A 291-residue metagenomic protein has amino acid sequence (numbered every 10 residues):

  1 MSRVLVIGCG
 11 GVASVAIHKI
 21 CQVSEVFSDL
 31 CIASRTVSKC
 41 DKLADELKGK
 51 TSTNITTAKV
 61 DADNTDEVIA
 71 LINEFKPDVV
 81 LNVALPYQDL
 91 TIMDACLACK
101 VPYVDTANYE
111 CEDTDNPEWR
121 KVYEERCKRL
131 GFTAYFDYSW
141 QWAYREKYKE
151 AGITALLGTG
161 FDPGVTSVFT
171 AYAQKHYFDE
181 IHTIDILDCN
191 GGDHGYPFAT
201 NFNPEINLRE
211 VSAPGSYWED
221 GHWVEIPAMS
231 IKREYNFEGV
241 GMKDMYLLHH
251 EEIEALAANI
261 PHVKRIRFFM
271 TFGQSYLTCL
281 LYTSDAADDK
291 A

Functional and structural regions predicted by a protein language model:
V6-G10: Conserved N-terminal Rossmann-fold NAD(P)-binding element of oxidoreductases
A13-S14: N-terminal Rossmann-fold NAD(P) dinucleotide-binding loop
T36-S38: Helix N-cap at the beta1-alpha1 junction of Rossmann-like dinucleotide-binding domains, i.e., the first residues
T51-D63: Rossmann-fold cofactor-recognition segment
D63-E74: Conserved Rossmann-fold cofactor-binding substructure of NAD(P)-dependent oxidoreductases
N108-A151: Rossmann-fold NAD(P)-binding glycine/threonine-rich loop
W142-A143, Y148-F268: Rossmann-like dinucleotide-binding core of oxidoreductases
Y282-A291: Single conserved hydrophobic/aromatic residue that forms the stacking wall/gate of nucleotide- or nucleobase-binding
